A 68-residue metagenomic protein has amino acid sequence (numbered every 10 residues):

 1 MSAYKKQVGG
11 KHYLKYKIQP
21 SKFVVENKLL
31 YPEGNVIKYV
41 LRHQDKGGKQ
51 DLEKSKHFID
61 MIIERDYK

Functional and structural regions predicted by a protein language model:
M1-K68: Intrinsically disordered, low-complexity regulatory regions that flank transcription factor DNA-binding cores
